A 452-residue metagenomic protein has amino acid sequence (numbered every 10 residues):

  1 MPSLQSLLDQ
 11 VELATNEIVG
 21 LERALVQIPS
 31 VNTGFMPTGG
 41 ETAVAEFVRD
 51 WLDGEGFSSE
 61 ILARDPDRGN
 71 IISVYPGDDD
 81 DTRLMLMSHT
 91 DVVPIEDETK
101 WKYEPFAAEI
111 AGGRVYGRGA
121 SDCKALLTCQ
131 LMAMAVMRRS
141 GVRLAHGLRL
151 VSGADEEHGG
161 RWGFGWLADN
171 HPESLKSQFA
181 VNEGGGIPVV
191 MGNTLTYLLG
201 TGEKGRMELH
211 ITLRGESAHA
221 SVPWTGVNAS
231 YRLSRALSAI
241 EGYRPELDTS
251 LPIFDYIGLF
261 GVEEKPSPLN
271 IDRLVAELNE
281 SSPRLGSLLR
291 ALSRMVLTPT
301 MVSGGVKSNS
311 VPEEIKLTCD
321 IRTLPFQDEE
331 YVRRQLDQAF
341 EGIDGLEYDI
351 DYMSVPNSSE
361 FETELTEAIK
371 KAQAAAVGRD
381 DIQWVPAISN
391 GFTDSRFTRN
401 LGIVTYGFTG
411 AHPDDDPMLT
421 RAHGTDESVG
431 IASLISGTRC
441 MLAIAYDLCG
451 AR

Functional and structural regions predicted by a protein language model:
P2-R118, R139-H146: Acidic/His- and Gly-rich active-site-bordering loop/insert found across diverse amide/peptide-bond hydrolases
D50-L52, F57, D79-D81, V93 (+8 more regions): An extended, acidic, His-containing surface patch that forms the Zn2+-binding/catalytic region of metallohydrolases
R68, Y103, A145, K176 (+3 more regions): Short, solvent-exposed loop/turn segments at the edges of secondary structure
A111-D122, W384-V385, T425, V429: Short pre-catalytic strand/loop immediately N-terminal to key active-site residues, enriched for Gly-Thr
V115, S121-L199: Acidic/histidine-rich catalytic neighborhood of metal-dependent amide-processing enzymes
G165-L167, A220-L247: A short core secondary-structure module
R214-A220: Flexible glycine/proline-enriched surface loops and loop-helix/loop-strand junctions
